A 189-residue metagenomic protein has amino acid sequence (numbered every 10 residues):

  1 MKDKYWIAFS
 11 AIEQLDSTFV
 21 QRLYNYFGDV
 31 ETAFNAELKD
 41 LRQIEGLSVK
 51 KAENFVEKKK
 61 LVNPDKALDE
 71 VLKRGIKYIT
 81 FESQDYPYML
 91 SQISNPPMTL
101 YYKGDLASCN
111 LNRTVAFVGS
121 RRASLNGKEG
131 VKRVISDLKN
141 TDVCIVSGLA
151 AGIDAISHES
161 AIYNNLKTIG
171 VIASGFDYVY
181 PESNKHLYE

Functional and structural regions predicted by a protein language model:
M1-Q84: Short, small/acidic-rich helices and loops at N termini and domain boundaries of DNA replication/processing enzymes
K2, L72-K73, T80-E189: Glycine-biased, small-residue-rich flexible motifs in mid-sequence functional cores and linkers
